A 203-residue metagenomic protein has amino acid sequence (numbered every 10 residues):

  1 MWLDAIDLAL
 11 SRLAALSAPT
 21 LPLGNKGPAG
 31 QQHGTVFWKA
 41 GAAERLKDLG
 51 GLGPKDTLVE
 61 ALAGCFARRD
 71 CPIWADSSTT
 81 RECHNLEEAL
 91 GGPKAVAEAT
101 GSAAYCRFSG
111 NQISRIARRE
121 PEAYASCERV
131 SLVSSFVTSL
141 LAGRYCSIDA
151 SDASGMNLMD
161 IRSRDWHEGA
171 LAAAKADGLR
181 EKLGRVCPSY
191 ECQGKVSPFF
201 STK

Functional and structural regions predicted by a protein language model:
M1-A5: N-terminal helical capping/dimerization or prosegment-like subdomains of hydrolases acting on amide or phosphate bonds
I6-K203: Glycine-rich phosphate-binding/catalytic subdomain of phosphoryl-transfer and nucleotide/sugar-phosphate-processing
